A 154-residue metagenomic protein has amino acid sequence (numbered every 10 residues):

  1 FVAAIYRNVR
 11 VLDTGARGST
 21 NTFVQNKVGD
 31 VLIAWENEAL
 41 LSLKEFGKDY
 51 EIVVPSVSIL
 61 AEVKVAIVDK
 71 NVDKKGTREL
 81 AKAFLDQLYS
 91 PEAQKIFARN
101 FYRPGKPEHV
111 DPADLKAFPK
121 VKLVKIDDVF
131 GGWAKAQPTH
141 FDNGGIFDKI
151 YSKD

Functional and structural regions predicted by a protein language model:
F1-P55: Ligand-binding pocket segment of bilobal, Venus flytrap-like solute-binding proteins
V2, V54-V57, D69, D127: Residues at the C-termini of beta-strands that transition into short coil/loop
L12-A16, L32, P55-S58, K74-A81 (+1 more regions): Solvent-exposed, acidic/flexible segments
G18-N21, I67-D69, Y102: N-terminal low-complexity, Ser/Thr/acidic repeat segments characteristic of secreted and surface-exposed proteins
N37-L41, S58-L60, N71-D73, Y102: Solvent-exposed loop/turn segments at secondary-structure junctions within structured extracellular/periplasmic domains
K44-F46, V57, P112-F118: A generic structural signal for short, solvent-exposed coil/turn residues that cap or connect secondary-structure
A61-V65: Small-molecule pocket liners
V72-D154: Extracellular/periplasmic juxtamembrane helices and adjacent flexible linkers that interface with membrane partners
